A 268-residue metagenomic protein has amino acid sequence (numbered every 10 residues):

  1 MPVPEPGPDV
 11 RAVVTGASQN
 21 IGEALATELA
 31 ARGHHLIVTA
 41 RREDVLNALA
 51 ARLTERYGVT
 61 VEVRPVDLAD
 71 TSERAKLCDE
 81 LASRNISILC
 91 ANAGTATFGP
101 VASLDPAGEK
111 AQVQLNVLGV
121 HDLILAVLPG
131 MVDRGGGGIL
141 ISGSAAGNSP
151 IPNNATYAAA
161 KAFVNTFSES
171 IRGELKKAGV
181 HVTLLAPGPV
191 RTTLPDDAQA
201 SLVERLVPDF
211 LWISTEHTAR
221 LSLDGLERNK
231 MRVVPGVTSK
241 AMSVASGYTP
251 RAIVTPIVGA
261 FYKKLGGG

Functional and structural regions predicted by a protein language model:
S18-N20: Conserved glycine-rich cofactor-binding loop
R32-L49: Conserved glycine-rich Rossmann-like NAD(P)H-binding loop of the short-chain dehydrogenase/reductase
N92-T97: Conserved NAD(P)H cofactor-binding loop of Rossmann-fold oxidoreductase domains
P100-A102, G108-V113: Substrate-binding pocket helix/loop in short-chain dehydrogenase/reductase
I124, A160: Active-site helix of classical SDR
S144: Residue(s) in the substrate-gating loop at a strand-loop-helix junction that position the organic substrate next
E174-S239: SDR active-site lid
